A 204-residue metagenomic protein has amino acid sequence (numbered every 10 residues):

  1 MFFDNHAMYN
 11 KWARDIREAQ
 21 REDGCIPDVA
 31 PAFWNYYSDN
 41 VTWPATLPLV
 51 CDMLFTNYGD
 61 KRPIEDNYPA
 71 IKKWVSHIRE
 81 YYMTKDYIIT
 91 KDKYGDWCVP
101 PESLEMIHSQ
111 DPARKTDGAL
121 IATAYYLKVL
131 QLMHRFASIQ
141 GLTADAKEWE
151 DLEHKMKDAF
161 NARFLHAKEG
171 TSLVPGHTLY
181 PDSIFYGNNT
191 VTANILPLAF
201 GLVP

Functional and structural regions predicted by a protein language model:
M1-D28, N57-A122, A137-A199, V203: Active-site acid/base region of carbohydrate-active enzymes
F2, Y37, C51: Short gly/ser-rich anion-binding loops that grip negatively charged ligand groups
W12, V50-C51: Hydrophobic alpha-helical segments typical of transmembrane helices and their membrane-interface/capping positions
F33-D39: Aromatic/His-enriched, Gly/Pro-containing loop or helix-boundary segments that lie immediately adjacent to catalytic
D39-A45: Short, 15-30-residue, compositionally biased linear elements with alpha-helical propensity or flexible coil
N40, A119, Y126: Aromatic-acidic/polar surface patches that form glycan- and anion
P44, C51, T123, L127-L130 (+1 more regions): TPR repeat positional signature
P48, F55, L127, M133-H134 (+2 more regions): Heptad-repeat amphipathic alpha-helical coiled-coil interaction surface used for oligomerization/assembly
